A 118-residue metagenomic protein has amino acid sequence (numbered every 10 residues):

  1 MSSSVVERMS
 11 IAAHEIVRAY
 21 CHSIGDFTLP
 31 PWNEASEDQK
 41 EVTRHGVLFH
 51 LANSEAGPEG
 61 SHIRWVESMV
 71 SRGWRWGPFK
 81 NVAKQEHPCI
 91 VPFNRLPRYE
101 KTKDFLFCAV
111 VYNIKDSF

Functional and structural regions predicted by a protein language model:
M1-F118: Alpha-helical propensity feature that highlights long, continuous alpha-helices across diverse contexts
